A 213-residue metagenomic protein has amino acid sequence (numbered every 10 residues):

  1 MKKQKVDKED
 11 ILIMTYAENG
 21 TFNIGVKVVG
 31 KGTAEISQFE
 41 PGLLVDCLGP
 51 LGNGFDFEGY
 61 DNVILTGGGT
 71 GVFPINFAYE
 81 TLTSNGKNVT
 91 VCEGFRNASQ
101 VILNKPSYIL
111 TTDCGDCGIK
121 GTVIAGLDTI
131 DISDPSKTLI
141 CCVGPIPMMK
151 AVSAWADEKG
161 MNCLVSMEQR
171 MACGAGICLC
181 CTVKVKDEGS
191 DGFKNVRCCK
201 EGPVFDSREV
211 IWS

Functional and structural regions predicted by a protein language model:
M1-K2, C47, V183: A generic structural signal for residues embedded in beta-strands
M1-P41: Ferredoxin-reductase
Q4-I11, N62, S84, N88 (+3 more regions): Iron-sulfur (Fe-S) cluster-binding modules
T15, G25-K27, D46-L48, C92 (+1 more regions): Residues in well-ordered beta-strands of folded domains
T21, L44, V196: A residue-level signal for beta-strand positions that form part of recognition/binding surfaces within mature
K31-R170: FNR/FR-type flavoprotein reductase catalytic core
P74, I146-P147, E168-P203: Local cysteine-cluster metal-coordination motifs and their immediate loop/turn environment, predominantly Fe-S cluster
K120-G121, V196, R208-I211: Short, charged, solvent-exposed linker or helix-capping segments at domain edges/interfaces that act as flexible hinges
